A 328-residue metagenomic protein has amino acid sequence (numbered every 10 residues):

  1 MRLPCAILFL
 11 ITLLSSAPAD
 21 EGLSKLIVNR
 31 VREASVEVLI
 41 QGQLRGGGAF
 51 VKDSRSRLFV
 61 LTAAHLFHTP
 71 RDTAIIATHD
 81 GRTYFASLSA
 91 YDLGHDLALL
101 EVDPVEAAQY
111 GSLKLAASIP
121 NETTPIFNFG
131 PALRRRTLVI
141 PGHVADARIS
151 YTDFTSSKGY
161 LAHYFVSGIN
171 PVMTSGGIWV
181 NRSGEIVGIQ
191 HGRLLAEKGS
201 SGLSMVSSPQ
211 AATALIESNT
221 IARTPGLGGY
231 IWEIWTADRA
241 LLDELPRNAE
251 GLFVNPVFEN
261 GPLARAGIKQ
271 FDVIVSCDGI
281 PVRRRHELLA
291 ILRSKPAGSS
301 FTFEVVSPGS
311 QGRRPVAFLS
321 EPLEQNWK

Functional and structural regions predicted by a protein language model:
I11, S16-R45: Protease-domain processing segments flanking chymotrypsin-fold serine proteases, especially trypsin-like
E21-V28, A108, A132, R182 (+4 more regions): C-terminal cap/linker of serine protease catalytic domains
R32-L39, D103-S112, L138-M205, P209-Q210 (+1 more regions): Active-site region of chymotrypsin-like
V36-V38, G48-A49, R57-T62, A86 (+14 more regions): Terminal peptide-recognition signature
G42-R45, R55-L138, H163-Y164, M173 (+3 more regions): Conserved active-site neighborhood of the chymotrypsin/trypsin-like protease fold
F67-H68, I119-N121, V180, I268 (+1 more regions): Short, well-ordered loop/turn sites that connect or cap secondary structure elements
Y91-H95, A147-Y164, N219-R223, W235-G251: Gly/Ser-enriched beta-turn/beta-hairpin loop segments
T220-S276, I280-E287, I291, V306-P322 (+1 more regions): PDZ/PDZ-like groove recognition
